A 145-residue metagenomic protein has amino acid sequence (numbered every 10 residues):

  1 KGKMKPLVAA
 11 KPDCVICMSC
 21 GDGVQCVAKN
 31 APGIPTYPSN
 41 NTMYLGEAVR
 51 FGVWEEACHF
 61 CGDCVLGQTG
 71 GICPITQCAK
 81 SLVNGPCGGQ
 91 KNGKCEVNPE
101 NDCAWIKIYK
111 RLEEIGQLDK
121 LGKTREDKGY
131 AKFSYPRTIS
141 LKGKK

Functional and structural regions predicted by a protein language model:
G2-V15, A28-Q68, I72-K145: Iron-sulfur (Fe-S) cluster-binding modules
C17-G21: N-terminal glycine-rich "phosphate-gripper" loop used for MgATP/nucleotide binding and carboxylate activation
G23-C26: Short, well-ordered alpha-helical microsegments
